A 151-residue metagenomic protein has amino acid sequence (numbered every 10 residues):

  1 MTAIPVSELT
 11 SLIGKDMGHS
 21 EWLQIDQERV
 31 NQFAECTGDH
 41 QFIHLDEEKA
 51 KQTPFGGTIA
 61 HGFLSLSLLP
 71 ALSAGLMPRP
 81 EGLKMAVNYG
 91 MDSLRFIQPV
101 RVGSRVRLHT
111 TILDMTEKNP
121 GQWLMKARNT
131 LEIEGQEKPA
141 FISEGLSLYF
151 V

Functional and structural regions predicted by a protein language model:
M1-A60, V151: Catalytic strand-loop segment that frames the active site of acyl-thioester-processing enzymes
M1-L12, P99-V151: HotDog/MaoC-like acyl-thioester-processing domains
H19-E21, R29, D39, L83-D92 (+2 more regions): A generic structural signal for short beta-strands and their flanking turns/coil linkers
S20, G56, F96-I97, M115-K118: Short helix-to-loop capping/linker segments positioned immediately adjacent to catalytic or ligand/cofactor-binding
T53-G57, P70-H109: Hydrophobic beta-strand-centered segment that forms part of the acyl-chain substrate-binding groove
L64, Y89-F96, A127-I133: Hydrophobic alpha-helical segments of small multi-pass membrane proteins
